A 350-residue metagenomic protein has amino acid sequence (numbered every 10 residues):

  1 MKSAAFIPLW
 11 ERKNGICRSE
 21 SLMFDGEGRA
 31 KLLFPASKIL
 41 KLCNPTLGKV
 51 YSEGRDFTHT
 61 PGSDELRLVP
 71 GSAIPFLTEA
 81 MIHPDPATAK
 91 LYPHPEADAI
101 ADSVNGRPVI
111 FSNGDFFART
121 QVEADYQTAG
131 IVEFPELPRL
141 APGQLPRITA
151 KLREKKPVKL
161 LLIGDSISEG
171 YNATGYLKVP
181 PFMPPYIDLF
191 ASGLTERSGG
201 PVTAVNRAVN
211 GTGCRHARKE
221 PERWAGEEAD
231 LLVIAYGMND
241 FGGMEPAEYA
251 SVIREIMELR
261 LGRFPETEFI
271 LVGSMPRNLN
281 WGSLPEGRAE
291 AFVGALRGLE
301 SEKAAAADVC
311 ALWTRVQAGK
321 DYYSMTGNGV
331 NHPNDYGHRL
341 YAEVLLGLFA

Functional and structural regions predicted by a protein language model:
M1-E136: Extended beta-strand solenoid/passenger and fiber regions
I131-N206, E220-E228: Serine-esterase "nucleophile elbow" of acetyl-processing enzymes
K159-G164, S168-E169, T203-A208, D230-Y236 (+2 more regions): Structural recognition of the beta-strand scaffold that forms the well-ordered cores of secreted hydrolase catalytic
S166-G170, V209-R215, M238-G243, M275-L279 (+2 more regions): Solvent-exposed loop/turn segments at secondary-structure junctions within structured extracellular/periplasmic domains
A173-V179, G243-E248, W281-G287: Short, solvent-exposed loop/turn segments at secondary-structure boundaries
T174, G200, R207-L231, F241-R254: Catalytic-core regions of hydrolytic enzymes
A235-N239, L259-F292: Active-site segments of SGNH/GDSL-like serine hydrolases that catalyze O-acetyl group transfer/hydrolysis on lipids
S274-A350: Catalytic His-Asp segment of secreted/periplasmic serine-dependent ester chemistry enzymes
